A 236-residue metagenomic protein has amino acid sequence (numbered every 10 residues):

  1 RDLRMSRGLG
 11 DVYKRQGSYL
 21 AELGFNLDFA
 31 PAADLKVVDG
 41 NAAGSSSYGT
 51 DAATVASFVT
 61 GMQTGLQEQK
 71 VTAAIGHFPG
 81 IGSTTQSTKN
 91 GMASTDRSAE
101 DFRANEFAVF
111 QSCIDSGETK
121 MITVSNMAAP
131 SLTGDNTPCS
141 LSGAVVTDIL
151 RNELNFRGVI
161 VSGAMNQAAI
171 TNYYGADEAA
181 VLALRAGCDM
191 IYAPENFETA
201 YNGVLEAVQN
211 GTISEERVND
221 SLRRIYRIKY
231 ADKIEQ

Functional and structural regions predicted by a protein language model:
R1-Y13: Single conserved hydrophobic/aromatic residue that forms the stacking wall/gate of nucleotide- or nucleobase-binding
D11-F25, A183: Alpha-helical scaffold segments that flank or form the walls of functional sites
Y19, L23, G65, I228: Short alpha-helical functional segments enriched in proximate histidine and acidic residues
F25-D34, A74-P79: Short, surface-exposed recognition loops or helix-turn segments adjacent to catalytic cores
A33-A42: Short, conserved phosphate-binding/catalytic loop or strand-edge motifs used in phosphoryl-/nucleotidyl-transfer
A42-S45, T88-K89: Catalytic His-Asp segment of secreted/periplasmic serine-dependent ester chemistry enzymes
T50-R217, R224: Second-shell residues forming the walls of enzyme active-site clefts
Y226-Q236: A short C-terminal boundary segment appended to hydrolase-like catalytic domains
